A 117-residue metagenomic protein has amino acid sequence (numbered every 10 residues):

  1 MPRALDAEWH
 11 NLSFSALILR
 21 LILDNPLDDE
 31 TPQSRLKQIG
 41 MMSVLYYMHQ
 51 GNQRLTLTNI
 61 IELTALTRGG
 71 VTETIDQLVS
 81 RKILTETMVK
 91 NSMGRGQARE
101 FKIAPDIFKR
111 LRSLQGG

Functional and structural regions predicted by a protein language model:
M1-L12: General nucleic-acid-binding
E8-H10, D24-N25, K109-G117: Amphipathic alpha-helical dimerization/coiled-coil segments that flank or bridge DNA-binding/regulatory modules
N11-S43: Short alpha-helical segments that sit at the start of domains
Y47-N52: Short helix-capping/hinge SLiMs at alpha-helix to coil transitions
R54-T64: A short alpha-helical element within helix-turn-helix/winged-helix DNA-binding domains across DNA-binding proteins
T56, V89-L114: Short, cationic-aromatic polyanion-contact patches
A65-S80: Short amphipathic alpha-helical interaction segments
V79-N91: A short, conserved structural fragment
